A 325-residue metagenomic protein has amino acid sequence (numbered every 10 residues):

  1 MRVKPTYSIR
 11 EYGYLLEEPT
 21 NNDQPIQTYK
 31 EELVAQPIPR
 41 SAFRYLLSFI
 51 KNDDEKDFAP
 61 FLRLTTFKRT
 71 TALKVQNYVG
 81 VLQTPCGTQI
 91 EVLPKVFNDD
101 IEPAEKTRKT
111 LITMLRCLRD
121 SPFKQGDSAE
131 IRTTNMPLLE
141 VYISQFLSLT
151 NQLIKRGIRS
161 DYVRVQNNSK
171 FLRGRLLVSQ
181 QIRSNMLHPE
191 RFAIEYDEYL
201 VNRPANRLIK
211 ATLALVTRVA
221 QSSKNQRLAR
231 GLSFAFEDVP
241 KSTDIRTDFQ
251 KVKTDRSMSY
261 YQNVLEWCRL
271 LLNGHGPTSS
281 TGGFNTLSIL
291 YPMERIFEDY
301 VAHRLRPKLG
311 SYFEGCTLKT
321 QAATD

Functional and structural regions predicted by a protein language model:
R2-T281, L287: Residue(s) in the substrate-gating loop at a strand-loop-helix junction that position the organic substrate next
T286, L290-A302: Nuclease catalytic cores
L305: Conserved hydrophobic/aromatic pocket- or pore-lining residues that grip, position, or stack substrates in active sites
L309-D325: A short acidic/basic microdomain associated with nuclease active sites
